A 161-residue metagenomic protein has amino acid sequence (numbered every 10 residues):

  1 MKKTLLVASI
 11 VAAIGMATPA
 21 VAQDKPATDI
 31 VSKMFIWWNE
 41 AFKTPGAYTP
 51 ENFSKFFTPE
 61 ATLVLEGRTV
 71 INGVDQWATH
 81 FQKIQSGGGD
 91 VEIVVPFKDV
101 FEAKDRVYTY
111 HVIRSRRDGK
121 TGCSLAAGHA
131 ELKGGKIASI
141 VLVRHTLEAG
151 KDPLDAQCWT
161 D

Functional and structural regions predicted by a protein language model:
M1-T4, A17: Positively charged n-region of N-terminal signal peptides that target proteins for export
L6-G15: Hydrophobic helical h-region of N-terminal Sec-dependent signal peptides in bacterial secretory/periplasmic proteins
T18-A22: Sec/Tat signal peptide C-region and signal peptidase I cleavage site
K25-F56, E60: Short acidic-aromatic low-complexity motifs
P50-D105: A solvent-exposed, acidic/Ser-Thr-rich amphipathic alpha-helical stretch
F81, V95-F101, V112-R114, L125-E131: Hydrophobic/aromatic beta-strand elements that line small-molecule binding cavities or substrate pockets in beta-rich
S86-D90, R114-C123: Short, cysteine-centered beta-strand-loop-beta hairpins and adjacent loop/turn segments enriched in charged/polar
I140-D161: Low-complexity, intrinsically disordered terminal/linker segments enriched in charged and Gly/Pro repeats
